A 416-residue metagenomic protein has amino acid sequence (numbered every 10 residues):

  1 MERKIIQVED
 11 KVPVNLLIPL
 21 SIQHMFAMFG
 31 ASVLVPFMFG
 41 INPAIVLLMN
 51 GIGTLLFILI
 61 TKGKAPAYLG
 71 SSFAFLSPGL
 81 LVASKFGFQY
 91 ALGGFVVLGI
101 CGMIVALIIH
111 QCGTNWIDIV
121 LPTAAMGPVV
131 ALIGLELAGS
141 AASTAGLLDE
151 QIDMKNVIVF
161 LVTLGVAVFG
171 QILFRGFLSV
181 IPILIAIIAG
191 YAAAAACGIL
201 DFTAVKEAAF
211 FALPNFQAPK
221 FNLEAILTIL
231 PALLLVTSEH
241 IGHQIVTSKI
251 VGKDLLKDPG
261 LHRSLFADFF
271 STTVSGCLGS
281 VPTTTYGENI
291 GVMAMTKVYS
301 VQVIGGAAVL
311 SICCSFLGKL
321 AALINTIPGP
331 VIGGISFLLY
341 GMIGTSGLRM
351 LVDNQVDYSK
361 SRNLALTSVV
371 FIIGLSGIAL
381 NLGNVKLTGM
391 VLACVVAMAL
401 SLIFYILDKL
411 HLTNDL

Functional and structural regions predicted by a protein language model:
M1-A67, S72-G87: N-terminal signal-anchor module of multipass membrane proteins
M1-P19, F202-N215, K249-L256, R263-S264 (+1 more regions): Intrinsically disordered, low-complexity non-transmembrane regions of multi-pass membrane transporters
R3-N15, F37-I58, P231-V301: Membrane-embedded helical hairpins/re-entrant loop segments and their flanking transmembrane helices within multi-pass
N15-A31, M154-L164, I181-P182, C197 (+2 more regions): Hydrophobic, membrane-embedded alpha-helices of multi-pass small-molecule transporters
I41-L47, G63-F75, I117-M126, S179-L184 (+4 more regions): Short, non-helical or kinked segments that cap or interrupt transmembrane helices
G53-A65, M103-I117, A167-R175, I241-G252 (+2 more regions): C-terminal ends of transmembrane helices
P78-F86, Q171, N289-I304, L310-C314: Interfacial segments of multi-pass membrane proteins
S84-T203, A308, C313-D415: Membrane-embedded alpha-helical modules
